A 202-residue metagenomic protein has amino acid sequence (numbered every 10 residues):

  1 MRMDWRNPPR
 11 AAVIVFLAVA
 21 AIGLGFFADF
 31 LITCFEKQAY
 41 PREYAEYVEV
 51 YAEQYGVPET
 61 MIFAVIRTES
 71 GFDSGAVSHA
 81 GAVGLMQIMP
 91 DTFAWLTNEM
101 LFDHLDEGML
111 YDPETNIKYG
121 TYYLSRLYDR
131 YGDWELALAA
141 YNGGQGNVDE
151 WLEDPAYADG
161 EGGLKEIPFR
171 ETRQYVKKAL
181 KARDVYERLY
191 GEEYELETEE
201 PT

Functional and structural regions predicted by a protein language model:
M1-P9: N-terminal Lys/Arg-rich, disordered targeting/topogenic segments
N7-P8, F16, T172: N-terminal hydrophobic signal/anchor transmembrane helix of membrane proteins
A11-D29: Hydrophobic membrane-insertion alpha-helices, especially the h-region of bacterial N-terminal signal peptides
F27-T202: Catalytic glycan-binding domains that act on GlcNAc-containing polysaccharides
